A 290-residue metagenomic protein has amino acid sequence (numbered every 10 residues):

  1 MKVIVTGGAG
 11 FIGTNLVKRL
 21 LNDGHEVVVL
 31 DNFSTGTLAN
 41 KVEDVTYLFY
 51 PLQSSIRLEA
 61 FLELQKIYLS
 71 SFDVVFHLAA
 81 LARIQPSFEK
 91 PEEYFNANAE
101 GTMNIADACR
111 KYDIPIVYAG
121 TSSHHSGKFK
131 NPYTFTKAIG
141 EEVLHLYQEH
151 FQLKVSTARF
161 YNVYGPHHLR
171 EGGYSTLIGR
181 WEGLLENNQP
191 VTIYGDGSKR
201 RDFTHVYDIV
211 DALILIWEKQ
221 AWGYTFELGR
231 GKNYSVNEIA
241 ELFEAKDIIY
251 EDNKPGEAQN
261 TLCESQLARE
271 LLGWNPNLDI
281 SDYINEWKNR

Functional and structural regions predicted by a protein language model:
M1-V163, Y207: N-terminal Rossmann-like NAD(P)+-binding domain of SDR-like oxidoreductases, especially those catalyzing
I12, R57, Y94, T136 (+3 more regions): Hydrophobic alpha-helical packing elements
K18, Q53, A106, H145 (+4 more regions): Solvent-exposed, non-membrane alpha-helical residues enriched in polar/charged side chains
G36, A82, T176, Y234-S235 (+1 more regions): Short alpha-helical
L38-A39, E141, G179, N233 (+2 more regions): Short, surface-exposed alpha-helical segments at coil->helix boundaries
A79-A82, Y94, L169, S198-T204 (+1 more regions): Glycosyltransferase donor-binding loop in the core domain
P132-T134, A138, E142-R201, V206-W217 (+1 more regions): NAD(P)-dependent short-chain dehydrogenase/reductase
E186-R290: C-terminal substrate-binding subdomain of Rossmann-fold SDR/epimerase-dehydratase oxidoreductases
